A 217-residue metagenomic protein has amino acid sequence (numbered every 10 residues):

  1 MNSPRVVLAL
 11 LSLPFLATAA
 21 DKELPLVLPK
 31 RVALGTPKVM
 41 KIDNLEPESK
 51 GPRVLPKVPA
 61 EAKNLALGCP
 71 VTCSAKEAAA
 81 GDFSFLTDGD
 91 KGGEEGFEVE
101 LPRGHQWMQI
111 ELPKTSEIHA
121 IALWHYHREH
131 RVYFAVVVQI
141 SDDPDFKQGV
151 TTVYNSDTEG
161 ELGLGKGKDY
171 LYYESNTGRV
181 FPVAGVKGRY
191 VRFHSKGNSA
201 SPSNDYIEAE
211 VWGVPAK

Functional and structural regions predicted by a protein language model:
M1-V7: Bacterial N-terminal signal peptides that target proteins for export
V7-F15: Bacterial N-terminal signal peptides
A20-A62: N-terminal pre-domain segments of enzymes
A20-P37, S74, E100-Q106, H127-K217: Trp- and acidic/polar-enriched beta-sheet ligand-binding modules for extracellular glycan and matrix recognition
V54-D90: Predominantly extracellular/luminal regions of secreted and cell-surface proteins, especially disulfide-bonded
H105-Q109, E117-A120: Intrinsic-disorder/low-complexity, polar/charged segments enriched in Ser/Thr/Lys/Arg/Asp/Glu/Gln
L112-K114, S141: A short glycine/threonine-centered beta-strand motif
T115-S116, Y133: Short proline/glycine-enriched turn/loop motifs at strand-loop junctions of beta-rich domains
